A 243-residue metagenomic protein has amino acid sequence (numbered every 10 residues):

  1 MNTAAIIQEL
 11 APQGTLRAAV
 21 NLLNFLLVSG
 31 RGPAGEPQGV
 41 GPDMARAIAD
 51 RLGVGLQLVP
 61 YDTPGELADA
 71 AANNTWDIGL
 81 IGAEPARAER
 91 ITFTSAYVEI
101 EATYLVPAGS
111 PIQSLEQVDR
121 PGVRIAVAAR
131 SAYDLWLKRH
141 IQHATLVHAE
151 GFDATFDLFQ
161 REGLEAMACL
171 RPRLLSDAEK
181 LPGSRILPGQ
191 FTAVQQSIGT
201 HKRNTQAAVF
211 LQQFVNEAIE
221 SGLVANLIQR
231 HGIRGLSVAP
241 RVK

Functional and structural regions predicted by a protein language model:
M1-G82, R87-E89, H148, S221 (+1 more regions): Extracytoplasmic small-molecule ligand-binding "clamshell" domains of the periplasmic binding protein/Venus flytrap
M1-Q8, A132-A149, N216-K243: Ligand-binding clefts/hinges and TM-proximal coupling segments of bilobed small-molecule sensing domains
T15-L22, L26, Q38, E116-Y133 (+1 more regions): Short loop->beta-strand "edge-of-pocket" segments that line small-molecule binding or catalytic clefts across diverse
L22, V98-G109, A154, R171-N216 (+1 more regions): Periplasmic-binding protein-like
V28-A34, A45-G55, T94-S95, P121 (+4 more regions): Ligand-binding cleft/hinge of the Venus flytrap
I48, A70-A72, V118, L158-Q160 (+2 more regions): Hydrophobic residues within well-ordered alpha-helices
G65, D69, G82-R90, D157-T192: A ligand-binding cleft/hinge motif common to bilobed small-molecule-binding domains
Y97, V106-R124: Flexible hinge/capping segments at coil-to-helix
